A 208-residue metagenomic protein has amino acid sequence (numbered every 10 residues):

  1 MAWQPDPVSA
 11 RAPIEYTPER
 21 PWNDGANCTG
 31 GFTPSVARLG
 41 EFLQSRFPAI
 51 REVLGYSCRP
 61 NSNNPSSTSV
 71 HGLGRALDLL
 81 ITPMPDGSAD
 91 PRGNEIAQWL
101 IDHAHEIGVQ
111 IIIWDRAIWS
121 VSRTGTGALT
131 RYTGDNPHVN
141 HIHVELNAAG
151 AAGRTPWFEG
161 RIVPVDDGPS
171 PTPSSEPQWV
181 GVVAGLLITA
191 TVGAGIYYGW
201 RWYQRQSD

Functional and structural regions predicted by a protein language model:
M1-E15, G25-G30, E159-W179, Y203-D208: Intrinsically disordered, highly charged
A2-T126, V139-L146: Secreted/periplasmic proteins that engage bacterial cell-wall peptidoglycan
Y16, Y56, Y132, Y197-Y198 (+1 more regions): Sequence-level detector for tyrosine residue identity
D24, L54, T124-T126, E159 (+4 more regions): Feature targets compositionally biased, intrinsically disordered low-complexity regions with long contiguous runs
S62, S67, L100, Y132 (+2 more regions): Generic detector of short alpha-helix boundary/capping microenvironments and adjacent low-complexity segments
I112, G150, G193-G195: Intrinsically disordered, low-complexity regions enriched in Ser/Pro/Gly/Gln/His and often acidic
T126-D166: Active-site or metal-binding loop neighborhoods of secreted/extracellular toxin and effector enzymes
S175-Q206: Single-pass alpha-helical membrane anchors
